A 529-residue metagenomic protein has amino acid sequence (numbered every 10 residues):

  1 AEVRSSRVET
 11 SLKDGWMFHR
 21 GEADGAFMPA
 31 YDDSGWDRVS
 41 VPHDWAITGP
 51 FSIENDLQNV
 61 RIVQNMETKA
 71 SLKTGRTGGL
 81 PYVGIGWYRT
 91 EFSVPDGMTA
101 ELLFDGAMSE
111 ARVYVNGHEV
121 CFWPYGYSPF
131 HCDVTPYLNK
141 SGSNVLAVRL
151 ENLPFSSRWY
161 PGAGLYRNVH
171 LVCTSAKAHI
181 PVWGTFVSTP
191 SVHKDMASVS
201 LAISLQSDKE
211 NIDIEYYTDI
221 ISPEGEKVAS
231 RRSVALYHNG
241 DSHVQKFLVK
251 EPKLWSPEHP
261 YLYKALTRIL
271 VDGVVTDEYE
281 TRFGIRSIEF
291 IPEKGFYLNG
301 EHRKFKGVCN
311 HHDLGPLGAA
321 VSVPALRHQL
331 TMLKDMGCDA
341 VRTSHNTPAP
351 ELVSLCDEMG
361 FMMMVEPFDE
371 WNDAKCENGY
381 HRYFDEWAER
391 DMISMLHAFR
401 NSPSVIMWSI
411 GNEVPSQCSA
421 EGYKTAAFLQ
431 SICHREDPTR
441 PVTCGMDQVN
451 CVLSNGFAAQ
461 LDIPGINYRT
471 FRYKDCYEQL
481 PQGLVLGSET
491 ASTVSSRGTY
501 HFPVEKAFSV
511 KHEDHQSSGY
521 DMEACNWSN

Functional and structural regions predicted by a protein language model:
A1-E67, V145-E151, L165, L171 (+1 more regions): Accessory carbohydrate-binding/adhesion or oligomerization-edge regions at the termini of glycan-active proteins
V8-A30, S40-I47, A107, F155 (+5 more regions): Substrate-binding clefts and catalytic carboxylate motifs of secreted carbohydrate-active enzymes
V8-T10, M17-E22, G78-F186, D208 (+5 more regions): Accessory beta-strand-rich segments of carbohydrate-active enzymes
A100, V115, M196-A235, H243-Q245: Beta-strand-rich binding/interaction modules
P124-Y137, V145, P154, W159 (+9 more regions): Active-site mouth of glycoside hydrolases
L138-S143, S157, V249-L262: Short glycine/proline/serine/threonine-rich loop/turn segments at secondary-structure transition edges
A147-R149, K264-R268: Extracellular recognition modules
T189-A197: Short, solvent-exposed loop/linker segments at the N-terminal edge of repeated beta-sheet extracellular domains
